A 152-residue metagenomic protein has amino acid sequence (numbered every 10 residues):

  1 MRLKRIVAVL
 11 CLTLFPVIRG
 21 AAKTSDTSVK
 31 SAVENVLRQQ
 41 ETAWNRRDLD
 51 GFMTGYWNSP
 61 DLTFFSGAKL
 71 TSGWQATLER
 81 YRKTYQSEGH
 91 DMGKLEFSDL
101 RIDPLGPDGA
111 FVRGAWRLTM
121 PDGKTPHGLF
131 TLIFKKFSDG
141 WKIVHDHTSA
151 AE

Functional and structural regions predicted by a protein language model:
M1-V7: Bacterial N-terminal signal peptides that target proteins for export
L3, L14-G55: Short, low-complexity N-terminal intrinsically disordered segments enriched in polar/charged residues
S31-E34, L49-D108: A solvent-exposed, acidic/Ser-Thr-rich amphipathic alpha-helical stretch
Y81, S98-I102, A115-L118, L129-K135: Hydrophobic/aromatic beta-strand elements that line small-molecule binding cavities or substrate pockets in beta-rich
E88-D91, L118-P126: Short, cysteine-centered beta-strand-loop-beta hairpins and adjacent loop/turn segments enriched in charged/polar
P107-W116: A short hydrophobic beta-strand element
H127-E152: Short beta-strand edge/turn micro-motifs at domain boundaries
